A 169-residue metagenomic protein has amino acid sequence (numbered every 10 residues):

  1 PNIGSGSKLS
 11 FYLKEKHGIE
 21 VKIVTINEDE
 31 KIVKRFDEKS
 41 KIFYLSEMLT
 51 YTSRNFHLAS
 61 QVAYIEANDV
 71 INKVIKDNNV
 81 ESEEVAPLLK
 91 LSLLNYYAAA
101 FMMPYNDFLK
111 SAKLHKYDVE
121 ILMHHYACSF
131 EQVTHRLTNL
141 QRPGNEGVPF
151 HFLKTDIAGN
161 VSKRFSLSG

Functional and structural regions predicted by a protein language model:
N2-G169: Conserved binding/catalytic microenvironments
